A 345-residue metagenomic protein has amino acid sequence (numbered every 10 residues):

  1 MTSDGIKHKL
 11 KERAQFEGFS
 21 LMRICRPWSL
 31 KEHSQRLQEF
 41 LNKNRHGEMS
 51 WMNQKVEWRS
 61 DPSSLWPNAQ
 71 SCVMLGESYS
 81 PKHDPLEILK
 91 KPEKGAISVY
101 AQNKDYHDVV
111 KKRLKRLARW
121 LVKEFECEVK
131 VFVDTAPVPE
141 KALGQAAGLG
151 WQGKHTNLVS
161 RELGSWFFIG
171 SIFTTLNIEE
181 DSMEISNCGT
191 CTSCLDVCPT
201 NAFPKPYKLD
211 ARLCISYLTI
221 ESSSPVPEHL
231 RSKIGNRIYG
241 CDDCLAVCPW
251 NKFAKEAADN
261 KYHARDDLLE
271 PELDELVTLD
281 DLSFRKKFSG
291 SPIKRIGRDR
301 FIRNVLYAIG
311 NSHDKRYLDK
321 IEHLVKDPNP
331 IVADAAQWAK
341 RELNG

Functional and structural regions predicted by a protein language model:
M1-N187, G235: Auxiliary alpha/beta "docking" domains used to position bulky ligands
S193-Y217, R237-K261, K320: Iron-sulfur cluster-binding cysteine motifs and their immediate structural context in ferredoxin-like electron-transfer
P227-Y262, K286, G290-K294, R300-F301 (+1 more regions): C-terminal amphipathic alpha-helical segment
R265-I296: Flexible internal linker/loop segments at domain or repeat junctions
R285-K287, D314-V325, G345: Amphipathic alpha-helical scaffolding segments comprising HEAT/armadillo-like alpha-solenoid repeats
K294-I296, V325-I331: Short coil turns that connect the paired helices of HEAT/ARM alpha-solenoid repeats
F301, Y317, I331-A333: Positions within the helices of HEAT/ARM-like alpha-solenoid repeats
I302-S312, D334-L343: Structural detector for internal amphipathic alpha-helices that build alpha-solenoid repeat scaffolds
